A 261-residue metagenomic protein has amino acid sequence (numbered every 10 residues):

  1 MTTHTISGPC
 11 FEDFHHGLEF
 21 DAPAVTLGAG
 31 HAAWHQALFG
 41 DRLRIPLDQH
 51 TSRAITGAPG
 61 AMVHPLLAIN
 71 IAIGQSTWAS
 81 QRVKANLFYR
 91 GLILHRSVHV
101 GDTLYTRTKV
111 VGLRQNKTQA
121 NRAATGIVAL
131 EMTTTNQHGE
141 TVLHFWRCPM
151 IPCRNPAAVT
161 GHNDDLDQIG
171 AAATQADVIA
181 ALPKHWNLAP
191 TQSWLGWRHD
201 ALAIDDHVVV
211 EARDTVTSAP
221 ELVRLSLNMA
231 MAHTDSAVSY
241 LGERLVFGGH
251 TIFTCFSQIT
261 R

Functional and structural regions predicted by a protein language model:
M1-Y89, L143, R154-R261: Hot-dog-fold acyl-thioester-processing enzymes
T26-G28, K109-V111, T135, M150-P152: Solvent-exposed residues in well-ordered beta-strands and their adjoining turns, especially edge/terminal strands
L87-Q137: Hydrophobic beta-sheet segments that form the core/acyl-binding groove of ACP/CoA-dependent acyl-chain-processing
E131-T134, H138, F145-H162: Flexible glycine-rich active-site/ligand-binding loops centered on an Asp-His dyad
